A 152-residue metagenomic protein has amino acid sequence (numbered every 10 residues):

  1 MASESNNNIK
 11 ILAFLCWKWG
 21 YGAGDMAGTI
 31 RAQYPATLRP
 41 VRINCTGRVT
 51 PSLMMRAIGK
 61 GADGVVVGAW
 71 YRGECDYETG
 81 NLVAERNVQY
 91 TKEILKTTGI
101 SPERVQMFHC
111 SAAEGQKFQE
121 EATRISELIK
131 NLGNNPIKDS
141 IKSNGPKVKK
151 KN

Functional and structural regions predicted by a protein language model:
M1-N152: Iron-sulfur-associated redox domains of electron-transfer enzymes in respiratory and anaerobic energy metabolism
